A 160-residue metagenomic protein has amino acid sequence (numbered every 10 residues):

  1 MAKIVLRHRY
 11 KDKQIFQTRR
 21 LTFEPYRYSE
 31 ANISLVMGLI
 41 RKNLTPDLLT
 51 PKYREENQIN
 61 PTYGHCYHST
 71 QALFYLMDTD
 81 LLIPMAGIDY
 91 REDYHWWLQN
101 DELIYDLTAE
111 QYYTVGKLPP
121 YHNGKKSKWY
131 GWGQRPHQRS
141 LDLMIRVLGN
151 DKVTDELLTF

Functional and structural regions predicted by a protein language model:
A2-F160: A structural boundary/capping signal
